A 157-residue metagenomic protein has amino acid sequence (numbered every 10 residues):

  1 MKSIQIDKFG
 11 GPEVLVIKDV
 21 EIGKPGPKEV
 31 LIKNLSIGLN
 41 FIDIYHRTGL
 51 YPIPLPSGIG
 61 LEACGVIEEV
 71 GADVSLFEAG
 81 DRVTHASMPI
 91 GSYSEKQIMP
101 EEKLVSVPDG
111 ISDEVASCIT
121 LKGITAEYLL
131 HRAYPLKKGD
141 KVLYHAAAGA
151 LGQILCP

Functional and structural regions predicted by a protein language model:
M1, D81, G139-K141: Nucleotide donor/acceptor-binding cores
G10-I17, F41-D43: Short N-terminal binding/cap micro-motifs at the start of the first secondary-structure element
I17-I22, C64-V66, K96-I98, L104: Conserved hydrophobic/aromatic beta-strand scaffold that supports enzyme active sites
E21-G38, T48-G91: Glycine-rich beta-strand-centered segment in the early N-terminal region that forms part of a ligand/cofactor-binding
H85-A146: NAD(P)H dinucleotide-binding glycine-rich loop of Rossmann-like/cofactor-binding domains, especially the beta1-alpha1
A148, C156: N-terminal Rossmann NAD(P)H-binding glycine-rich loop of SDR-like oxidoreductase domains
L151: Hydrophobic/small residue at the entry helix of a nucleotide-binding pocket
